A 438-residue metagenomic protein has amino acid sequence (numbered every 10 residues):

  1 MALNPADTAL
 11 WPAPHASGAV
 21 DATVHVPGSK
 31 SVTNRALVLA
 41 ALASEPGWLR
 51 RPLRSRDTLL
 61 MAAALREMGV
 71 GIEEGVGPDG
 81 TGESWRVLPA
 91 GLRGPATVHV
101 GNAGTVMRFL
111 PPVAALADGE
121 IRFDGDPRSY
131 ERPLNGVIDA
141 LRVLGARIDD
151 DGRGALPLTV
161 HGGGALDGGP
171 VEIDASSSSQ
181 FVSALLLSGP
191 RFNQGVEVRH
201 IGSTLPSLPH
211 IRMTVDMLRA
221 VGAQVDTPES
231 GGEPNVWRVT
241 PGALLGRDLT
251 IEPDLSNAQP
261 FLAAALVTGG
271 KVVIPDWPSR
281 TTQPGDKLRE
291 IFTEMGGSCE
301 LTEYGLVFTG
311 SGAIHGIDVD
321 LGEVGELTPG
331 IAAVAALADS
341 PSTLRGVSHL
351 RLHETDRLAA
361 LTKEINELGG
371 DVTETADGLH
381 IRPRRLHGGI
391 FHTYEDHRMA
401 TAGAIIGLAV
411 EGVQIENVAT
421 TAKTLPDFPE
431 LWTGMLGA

Functional and structural regions predicted by a protein language model:
M1-A438: Short, structured segments at the rim of ligand-binding sites
